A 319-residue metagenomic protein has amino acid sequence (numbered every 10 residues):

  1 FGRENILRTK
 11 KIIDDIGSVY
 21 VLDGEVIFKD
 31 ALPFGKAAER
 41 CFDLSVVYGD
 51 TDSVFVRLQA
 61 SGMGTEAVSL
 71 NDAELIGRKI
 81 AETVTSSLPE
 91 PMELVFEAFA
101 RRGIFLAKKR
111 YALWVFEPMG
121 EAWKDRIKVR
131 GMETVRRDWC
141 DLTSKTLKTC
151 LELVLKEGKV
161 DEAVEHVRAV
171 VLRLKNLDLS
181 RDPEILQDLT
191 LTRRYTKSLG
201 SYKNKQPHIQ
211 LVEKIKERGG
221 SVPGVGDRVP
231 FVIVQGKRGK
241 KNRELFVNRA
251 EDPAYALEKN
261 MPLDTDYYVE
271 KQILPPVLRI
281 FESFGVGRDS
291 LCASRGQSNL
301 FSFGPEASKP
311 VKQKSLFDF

Functional and structural regions predicted by a protein language model:
G2-T51, V56-F319: DNA-dependent DNA polymerase catalytic subunits
